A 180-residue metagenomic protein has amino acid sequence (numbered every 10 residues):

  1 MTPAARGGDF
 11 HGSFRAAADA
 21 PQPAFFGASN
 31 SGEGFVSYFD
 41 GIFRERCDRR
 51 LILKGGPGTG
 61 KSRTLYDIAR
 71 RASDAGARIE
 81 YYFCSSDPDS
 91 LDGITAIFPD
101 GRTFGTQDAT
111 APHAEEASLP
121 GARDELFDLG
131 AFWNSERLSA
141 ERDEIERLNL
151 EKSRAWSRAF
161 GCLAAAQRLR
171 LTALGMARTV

Functional and structural regions predicted by a protein language model:
M1-G7, E144-V180: An accessory alpha-helical subdomain
T2-F43, V180: N-terminal pre-Walker A segment at the start of P-loop NTPase domains
F14-A20, L65-S73: Generic detector of short, locally flexible boundary/turn motifs and exposed helical patches
F26, R70-I145: Conserved nucleotide-sensing/catalytic segment adjacent to the nucleotide-binding pocket in NTP-handling enzymes
Y38-C47, I52-K54: Conserved NTPase motor "head" modules and their coupling/switch loops across ABC/AAA+ ATPases, GTPases, and GHKL ATPases
R49-A69: Glycine-rich phosphate-binding P-loop
L53, T64-L65, Q107-A109, K152: Long, contiguous hydrophobic alpha-helical segments, chiefly transmembrane helices and signal peptides
